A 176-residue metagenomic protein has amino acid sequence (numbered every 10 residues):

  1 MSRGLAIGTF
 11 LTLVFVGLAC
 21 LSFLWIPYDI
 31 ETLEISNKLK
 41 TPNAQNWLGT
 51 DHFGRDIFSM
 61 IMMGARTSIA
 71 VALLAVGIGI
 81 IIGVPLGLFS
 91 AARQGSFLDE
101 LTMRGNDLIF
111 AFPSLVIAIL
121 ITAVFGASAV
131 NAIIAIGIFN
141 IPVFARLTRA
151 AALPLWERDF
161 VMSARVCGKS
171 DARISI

Functional and structural regions predicted by a protein language model:
M1-R3, Y28-V76: Periplasmic/extracellular loop-to-transmembrane helix junction in inner-membrane transport proteins
M1-Y28, G105: N-terminal signal-anchor/first transmembrane alpha helix
F10-L13, M62, L74-I81, G105 (+3 more regions): Hydrophobic residues within alpha-helical transmembrane segments of multi-pass solute transporters/permease subunits
S22-I30, A91-G95, I121-A127, F139: Short helix-capping/hinge motifs at transmembrane helix termini and TM-loop junctions
L24-W25, V71-N106, I119: Transmembrane-helix boundary motif in ABC transporter permease subunits
W47, D51, L101-P154: Generic hydrophobic transmembrane alpha-helix motif, especially the helices
R55-A70, L74, Q94-M103, L153-E157 (+1 more regions): Amphipathic cytosolic juxtamembrane alpha-helices at the membrane-cytosol interface of multi-pass membrane transporters
V76-G77, L88, A127-I176: Membrane-cytosol interface at the C-terminal ends of specific transmembrane alpha-helices in multi-pass membrane
